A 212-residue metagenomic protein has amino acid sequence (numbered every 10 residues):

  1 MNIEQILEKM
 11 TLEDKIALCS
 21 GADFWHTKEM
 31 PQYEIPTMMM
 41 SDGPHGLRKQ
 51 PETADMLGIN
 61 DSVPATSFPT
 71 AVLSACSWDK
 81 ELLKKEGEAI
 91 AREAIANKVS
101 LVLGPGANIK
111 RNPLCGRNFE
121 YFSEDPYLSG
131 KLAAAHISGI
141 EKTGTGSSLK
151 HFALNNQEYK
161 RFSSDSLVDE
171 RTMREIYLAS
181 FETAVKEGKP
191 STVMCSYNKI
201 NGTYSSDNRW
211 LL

Functional and structural regions predicted by a protein language model:
M1-L212: Glycoside hydrolase catalytic-domain context in secreted enzymes
